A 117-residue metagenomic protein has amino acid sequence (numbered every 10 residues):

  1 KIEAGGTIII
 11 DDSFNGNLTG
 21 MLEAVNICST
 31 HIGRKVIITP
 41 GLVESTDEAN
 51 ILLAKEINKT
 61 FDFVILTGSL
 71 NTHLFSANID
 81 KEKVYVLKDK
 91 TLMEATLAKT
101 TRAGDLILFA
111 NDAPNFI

Functional and structural regions predicted by a protein language model:
K1-I117: ATP-dependent carboxylate-amine ligase
